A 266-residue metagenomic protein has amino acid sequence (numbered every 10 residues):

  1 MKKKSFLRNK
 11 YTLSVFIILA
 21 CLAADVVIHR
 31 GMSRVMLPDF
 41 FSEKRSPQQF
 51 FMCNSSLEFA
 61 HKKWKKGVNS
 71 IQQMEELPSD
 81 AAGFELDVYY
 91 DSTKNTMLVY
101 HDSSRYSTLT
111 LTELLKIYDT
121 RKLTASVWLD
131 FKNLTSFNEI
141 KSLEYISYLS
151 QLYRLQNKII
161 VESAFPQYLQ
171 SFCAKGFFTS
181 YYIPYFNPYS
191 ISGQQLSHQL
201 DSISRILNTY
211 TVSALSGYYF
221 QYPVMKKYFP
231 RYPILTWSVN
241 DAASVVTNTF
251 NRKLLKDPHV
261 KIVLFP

Functional and structural regions predicted by a protein language model:
K2-P266: Phosphate-group recognition and catalysis centered on beta-loop-alpha active-site segments
